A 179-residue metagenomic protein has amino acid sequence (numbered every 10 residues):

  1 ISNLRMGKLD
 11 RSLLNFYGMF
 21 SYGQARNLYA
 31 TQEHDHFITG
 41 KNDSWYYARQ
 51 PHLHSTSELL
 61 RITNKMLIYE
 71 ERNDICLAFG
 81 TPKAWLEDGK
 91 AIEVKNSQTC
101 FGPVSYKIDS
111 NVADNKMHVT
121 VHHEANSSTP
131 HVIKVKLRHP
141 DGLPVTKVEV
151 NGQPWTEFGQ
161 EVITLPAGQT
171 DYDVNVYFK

Functional and structural regions predicted by a protein language model:
S2, L9-K179: Non-catalytic C-terminal accessory modules of carbohydrate-active enzymes
